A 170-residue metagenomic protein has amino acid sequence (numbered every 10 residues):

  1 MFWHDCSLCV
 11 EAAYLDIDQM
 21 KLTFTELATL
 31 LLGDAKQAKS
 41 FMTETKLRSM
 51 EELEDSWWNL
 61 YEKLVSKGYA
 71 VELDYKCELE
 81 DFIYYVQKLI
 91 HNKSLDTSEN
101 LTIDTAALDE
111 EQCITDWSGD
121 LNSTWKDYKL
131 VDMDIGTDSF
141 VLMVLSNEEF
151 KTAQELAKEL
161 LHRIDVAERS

Functional and structural regions predicted by a protein language model:
C6-S94: N-terminal, charge-rich interaction modules
A28, L32, L73-Y75, T105 (+3 more regions): Surface-exposed beta-strand edges and flanking loops
A38-T45, S98-L108, D127-S139, S170: Short glycine-rich, low-complexity/disordered patches
E44-L47, D81, T102, A106 (+5 more regions): Solvent-exposed, non-transmembrane amphipathic alpha-helical segments
Y69-V131: Surface-exposed, low-hydrophobicity interaction/linker segments
L121-S170: Acidic, proline/glycine-rich low-complexity IDRs
